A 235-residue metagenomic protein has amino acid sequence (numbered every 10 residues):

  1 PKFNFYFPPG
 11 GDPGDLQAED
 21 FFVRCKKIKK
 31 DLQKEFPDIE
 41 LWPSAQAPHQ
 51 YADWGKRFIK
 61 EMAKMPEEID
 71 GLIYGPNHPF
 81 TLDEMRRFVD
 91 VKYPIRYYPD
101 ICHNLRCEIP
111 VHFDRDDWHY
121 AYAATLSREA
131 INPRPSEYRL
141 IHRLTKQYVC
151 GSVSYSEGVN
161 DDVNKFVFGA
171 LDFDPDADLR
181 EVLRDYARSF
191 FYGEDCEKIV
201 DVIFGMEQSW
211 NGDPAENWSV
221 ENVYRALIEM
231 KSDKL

Functional and structural regions predicted by a protein language model:
P1-C196, V200: Catalytic-core regions of glycoside hydrolase
D174-K234: Charged, amphipathic alpha-helical linkers/stalks
